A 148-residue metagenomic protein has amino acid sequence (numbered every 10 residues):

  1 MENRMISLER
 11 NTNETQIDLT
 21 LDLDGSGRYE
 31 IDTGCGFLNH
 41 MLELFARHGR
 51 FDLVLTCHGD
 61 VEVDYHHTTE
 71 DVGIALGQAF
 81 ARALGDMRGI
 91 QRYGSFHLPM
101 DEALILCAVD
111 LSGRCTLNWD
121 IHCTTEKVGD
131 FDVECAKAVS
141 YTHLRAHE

Functional and structural regions predicted by a protein language model:
E2-R4: Short, Gly/Pro- and small/polar-rich lid/capping loops
L8-R10, T15-L23, L42-A46, A103-L117 (+1 more regions): Short beta-strand elements
L21-D24, I31, L84, R88 (+2 more regions): Conserved "landmark" site that anchors the functional core of diverse proteins
L23-T33, G49-G59, C115-L117, I121-K127: Structural motif
E30-G59, H66-T69, G73, V139: Polyanion/phosphate-binding surface patch
T56, E62-V63, D71-L106: Contiguous domain-boundary segments centered on the initiation and propagation of an alpha-helix
Y93-Y141: Long, charge-patterned amphipathic alpha-helical coiled-coil/hairpin "stalk" segments used as oligomerization
T142-E148: Conserved small/polar residues in nucleotide/adenosyl-binding loops
